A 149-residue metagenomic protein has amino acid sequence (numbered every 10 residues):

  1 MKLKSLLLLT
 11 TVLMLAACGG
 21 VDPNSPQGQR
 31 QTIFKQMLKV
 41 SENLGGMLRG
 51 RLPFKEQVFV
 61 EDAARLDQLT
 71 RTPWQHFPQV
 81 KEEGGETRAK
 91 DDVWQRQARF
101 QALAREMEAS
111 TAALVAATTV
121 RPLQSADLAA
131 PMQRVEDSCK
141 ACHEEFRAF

Functional and structural regions predicted by a protein language model:
M1-L7: Bacterial N-terminal signal peptides that target proteins for export
M14-A17: C-terminal motif of bacterial Sec signal peptides marking the signal peptidase cleavage site
G19-E56, A64-F149: Sequence context surrounding c-type heme c attachment/ligation sites in exported
